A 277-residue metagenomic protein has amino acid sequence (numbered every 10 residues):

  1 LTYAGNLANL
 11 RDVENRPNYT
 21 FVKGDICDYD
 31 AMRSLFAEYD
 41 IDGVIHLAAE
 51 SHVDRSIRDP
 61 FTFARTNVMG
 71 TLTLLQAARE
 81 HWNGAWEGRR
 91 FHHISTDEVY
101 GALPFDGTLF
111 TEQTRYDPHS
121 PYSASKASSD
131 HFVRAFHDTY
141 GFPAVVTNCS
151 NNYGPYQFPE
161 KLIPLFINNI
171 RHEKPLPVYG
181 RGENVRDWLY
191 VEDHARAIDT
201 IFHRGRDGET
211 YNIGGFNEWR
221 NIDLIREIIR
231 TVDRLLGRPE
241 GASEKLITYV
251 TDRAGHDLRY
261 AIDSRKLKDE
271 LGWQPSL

Functional and structural regions predicted by a protein language model:
L1-N152, E192, F202: N-terminal Rossmann-like NAD(P)+-binding domain of SDR-like oxidoreductases, especially those catalyzing
G5, G24, P164, I170-L277: C-terminal substrate-binding subdomain of Rossmann-fold SDR/epimerase-dehydratase oxidoreductases
T71, D130, L162, Y260-A261: Generic non-transmembrane alpha-helix signal with a bias for helix starts/N-cap capping motifs
E87-G88, A124, P159, N184 (+2 more regions): Intrinsically disordered, low-complexity sequence elements enriched in Ser/Thr/Gly/Pro
D106, P159-I167: A glycine/serine/threonine-rich, flexible loop-to-helix segment that serves as the NAD(P) cofactor-binding "lid"
S128, F132, F136, F166 (+2 more regions): Hydrophobic alpha-helix immediately C-terminal to the catalytic Tyr-X-X-X-Lys motif of short-chain
Y156: Conserved GTPase G-domain signal focused on the G5
